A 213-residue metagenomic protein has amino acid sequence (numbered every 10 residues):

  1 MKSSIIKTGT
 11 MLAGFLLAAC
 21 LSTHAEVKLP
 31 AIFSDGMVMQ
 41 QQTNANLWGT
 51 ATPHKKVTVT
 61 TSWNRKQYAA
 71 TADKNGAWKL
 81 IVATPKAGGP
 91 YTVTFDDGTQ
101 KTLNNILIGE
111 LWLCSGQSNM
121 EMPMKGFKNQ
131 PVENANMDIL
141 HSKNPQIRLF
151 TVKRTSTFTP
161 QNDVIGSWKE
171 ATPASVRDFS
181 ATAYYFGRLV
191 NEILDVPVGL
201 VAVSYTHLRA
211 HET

Functional and structural regions predicted by a protein language model:
M1-E26: Bacterial Sec-dependent N-terminal signal peptides
A25-P53, I106-C114: Non-catalytic, glycine-rich low-complexity segments
K55-S115: Extended acidic/polar, glycine-enriched regions that form or flank non-catalytic beta-rich accessory modules
L103, V198-V203: Surface-exposed patches in mature extracellular/periplasmic domains of secreted proteins
L103-Q130, A135-S156: An acidic-aromatic substrate-binding cleft motif
P145, L194-G199: Loop/turn elements at helix/coil->beta-strand transitions in domains of secreted/extracellular proteins
R148-D178: Short, conserved helix/loop micro-motifs enriched in His/Cys and acidic residues
T206-T213: Conserved small/polar residues in nucleotide/adenosyl-binding loops
